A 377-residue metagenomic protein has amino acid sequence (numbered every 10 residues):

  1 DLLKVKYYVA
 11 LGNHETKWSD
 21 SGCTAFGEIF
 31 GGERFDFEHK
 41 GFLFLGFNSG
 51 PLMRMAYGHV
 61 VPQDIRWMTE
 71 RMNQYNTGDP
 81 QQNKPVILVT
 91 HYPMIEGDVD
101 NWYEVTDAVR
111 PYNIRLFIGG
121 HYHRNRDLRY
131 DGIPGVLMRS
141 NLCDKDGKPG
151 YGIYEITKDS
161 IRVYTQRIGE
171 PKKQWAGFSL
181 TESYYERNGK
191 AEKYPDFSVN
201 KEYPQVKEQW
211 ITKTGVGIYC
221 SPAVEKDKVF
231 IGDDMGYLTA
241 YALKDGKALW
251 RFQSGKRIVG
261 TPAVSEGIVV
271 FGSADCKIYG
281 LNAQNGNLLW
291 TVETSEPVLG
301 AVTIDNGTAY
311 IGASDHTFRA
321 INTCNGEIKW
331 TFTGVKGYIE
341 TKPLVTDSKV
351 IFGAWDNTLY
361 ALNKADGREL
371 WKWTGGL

Functional and structural regions predicted by a protein language model:
D1-N83, E104-L116, Y122, R126-R139 (+2 more regions): Extended active-site neighborhood of metal-dependent phosphoesterases/phosphodiesterases
S49, V89-P93, H121, R167: Short, well-ordered beta-to-alpha junction loops that form the rim of enzyme active sites and present histidine/acidic
N83-K84, V89-M94, L137: Transmembrane beta-strand segments that form the barrel wall of outer-membrane beta-barrel proteins
D127, I153-E155, A240-Y241, G280 (+2 more regions): Conserved blade-register residue in beta-propeller folds
E155-G217, S221-A223: A short C-terminal boundary segment appended to hydrolase-like catalytic domains
N188-T214, K247-Q253, L288-T294, E327-G334 (+1 more regions): Aromatic (tryptophan-biased) beta-strands that constitute blades/sheets of beta-rich domains
G215-Y237, F252-Y279, V292-R319, F332-Y360 (+2 more regions): Repeat-blade elements of multi-bladed beta-propeller folds
A242-G246, N282-G286, N322-G326, N363-D366: Short loop/turn segments that connect beta-strands within beta-propeller blades
